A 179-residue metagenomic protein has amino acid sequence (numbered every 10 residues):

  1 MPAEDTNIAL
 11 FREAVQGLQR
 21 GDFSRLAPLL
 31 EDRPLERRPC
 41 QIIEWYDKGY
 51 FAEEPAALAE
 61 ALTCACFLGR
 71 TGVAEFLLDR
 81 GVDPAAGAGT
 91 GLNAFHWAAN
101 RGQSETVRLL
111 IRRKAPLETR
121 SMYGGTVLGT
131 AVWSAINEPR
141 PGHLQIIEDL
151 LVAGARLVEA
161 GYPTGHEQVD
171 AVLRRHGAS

Functional and structural regions predicted by a protein language model:
P2-Q16, W133-S179: Ankyrin-repeat-protein effector appendages
I8-A14, P39-T63, G87-A94, R120-A135 (+1 more regions): Ankyrin-repeat boundary/"N-cap" motif
F11, V15-Q19, F23, L35: N-terminal alpha-helical scaffold/docking segments in eukaryotic complex subunits
Q16-G21, C64-G69, W97-Q103, T130-H143 (+1 more regions): Ankyrin repeat A-helix N-terminal signature
R25, G72-V73, E105-T106, G142 (+2 more regions): Conserved ankyrin/ankyrin-like repeat signature
L30-E36, E75-D83, R108-P116, E148-R156 (+1 more regions): Ankyrin repeat domain, specifically the short helix-to-loop turn at the C-terminus of the second helix of each repeat
A88-T106: Internal alpha-helical scaffold/solenoid segments in large eukaryotic proteins
S104-R108, R112-V152: Ankyrin-repeat and related helical/solenoid repeat scaffolds used for protein-protein interactions
